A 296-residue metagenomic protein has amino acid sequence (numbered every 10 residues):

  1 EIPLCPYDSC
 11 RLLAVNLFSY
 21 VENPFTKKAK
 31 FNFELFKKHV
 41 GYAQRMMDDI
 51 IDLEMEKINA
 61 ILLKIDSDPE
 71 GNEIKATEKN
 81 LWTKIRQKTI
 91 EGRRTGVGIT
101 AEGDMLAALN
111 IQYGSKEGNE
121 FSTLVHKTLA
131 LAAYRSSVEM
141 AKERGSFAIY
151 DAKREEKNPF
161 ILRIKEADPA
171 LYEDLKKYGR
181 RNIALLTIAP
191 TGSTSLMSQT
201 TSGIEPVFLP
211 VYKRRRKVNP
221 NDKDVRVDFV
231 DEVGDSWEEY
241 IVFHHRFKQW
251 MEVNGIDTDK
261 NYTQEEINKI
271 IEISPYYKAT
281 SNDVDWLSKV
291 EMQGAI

Functional and structural regions predicted by a protein language model:
E1-I296: Long, C-terminal-biased catalytic regions of enzyme "large/alpha" subunits
